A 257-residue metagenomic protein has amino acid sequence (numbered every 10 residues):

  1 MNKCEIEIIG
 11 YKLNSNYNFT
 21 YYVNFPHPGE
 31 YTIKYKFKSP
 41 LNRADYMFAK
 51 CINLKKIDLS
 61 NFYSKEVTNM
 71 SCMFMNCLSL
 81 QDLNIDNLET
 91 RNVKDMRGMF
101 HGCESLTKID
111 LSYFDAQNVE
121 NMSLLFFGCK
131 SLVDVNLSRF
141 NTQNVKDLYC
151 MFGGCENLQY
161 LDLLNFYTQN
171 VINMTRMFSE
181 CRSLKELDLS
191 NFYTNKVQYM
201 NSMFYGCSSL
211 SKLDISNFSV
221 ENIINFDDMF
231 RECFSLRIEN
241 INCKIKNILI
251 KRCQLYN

Functional and structural regions predicted by a protein language model:
M1-N257: Negatively charged
